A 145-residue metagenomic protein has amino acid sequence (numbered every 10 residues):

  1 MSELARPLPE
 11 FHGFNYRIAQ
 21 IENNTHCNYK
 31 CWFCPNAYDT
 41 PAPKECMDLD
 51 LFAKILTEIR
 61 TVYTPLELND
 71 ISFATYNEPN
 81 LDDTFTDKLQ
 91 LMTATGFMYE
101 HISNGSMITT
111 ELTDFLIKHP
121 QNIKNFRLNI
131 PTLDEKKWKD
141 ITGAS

Functional and structural regions predicted by a protein language model:
M1-G13: Radical SAM enzyme core and accessory elements
G13-S145: Conserved glycine-rich "GG(E/T)P / GGGxP" loop and the immediately following alpha-helix in the radical SAM core
